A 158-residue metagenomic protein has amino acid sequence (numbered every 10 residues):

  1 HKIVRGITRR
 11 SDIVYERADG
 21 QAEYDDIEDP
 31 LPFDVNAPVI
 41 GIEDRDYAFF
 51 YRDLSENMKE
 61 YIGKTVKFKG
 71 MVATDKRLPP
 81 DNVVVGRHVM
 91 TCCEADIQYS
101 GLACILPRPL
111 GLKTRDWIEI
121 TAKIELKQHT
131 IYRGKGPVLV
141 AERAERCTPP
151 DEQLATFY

Functional and structural regions predicted by a protein language model:
H1-Y158: OB-fold and OB-like single-stranded nucleic-acid-recognition modules and their adjacent interaction interfaces
